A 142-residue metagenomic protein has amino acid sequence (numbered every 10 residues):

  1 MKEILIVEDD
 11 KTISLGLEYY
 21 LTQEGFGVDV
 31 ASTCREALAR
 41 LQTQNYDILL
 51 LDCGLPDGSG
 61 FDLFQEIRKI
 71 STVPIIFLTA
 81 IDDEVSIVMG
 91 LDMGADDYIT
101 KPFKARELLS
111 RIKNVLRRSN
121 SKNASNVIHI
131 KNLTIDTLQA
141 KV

Functional and structural regions predicted by a protein language model:
M1-S119: N-terminal/domain-start alpha-helical segments
E3, N114-V142: Short, Lys/Arg-enriched segments at the junction into DNA-binding effector domains of transcriptional regulators
